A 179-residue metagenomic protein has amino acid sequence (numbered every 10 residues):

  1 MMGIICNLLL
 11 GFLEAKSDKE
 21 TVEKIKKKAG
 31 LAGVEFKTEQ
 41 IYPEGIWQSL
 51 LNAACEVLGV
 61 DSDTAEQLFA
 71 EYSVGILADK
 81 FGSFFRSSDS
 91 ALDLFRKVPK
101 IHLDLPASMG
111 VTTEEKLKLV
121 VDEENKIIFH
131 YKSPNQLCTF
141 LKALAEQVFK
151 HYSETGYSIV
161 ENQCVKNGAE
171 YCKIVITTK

Functional and structural regions predicted by a protein language model:
I4-F12, S49-A53: A general alpha-helix detector
I5, T112-H130, P134-L137, K150 (+1 more regions): Short terminal or interdomain "cap/linker" segment that borders an active site or interface and mediates
G11-K19: Short basic helix-loop element that most often maps to the first helix and adjoining turn of HTH DNA-binding modules
E20-V57: Long amphipathic alpha-helical segments
W47-T139: Amphipathic interaction/junction segments at domain boundaries or subunit interfaces
